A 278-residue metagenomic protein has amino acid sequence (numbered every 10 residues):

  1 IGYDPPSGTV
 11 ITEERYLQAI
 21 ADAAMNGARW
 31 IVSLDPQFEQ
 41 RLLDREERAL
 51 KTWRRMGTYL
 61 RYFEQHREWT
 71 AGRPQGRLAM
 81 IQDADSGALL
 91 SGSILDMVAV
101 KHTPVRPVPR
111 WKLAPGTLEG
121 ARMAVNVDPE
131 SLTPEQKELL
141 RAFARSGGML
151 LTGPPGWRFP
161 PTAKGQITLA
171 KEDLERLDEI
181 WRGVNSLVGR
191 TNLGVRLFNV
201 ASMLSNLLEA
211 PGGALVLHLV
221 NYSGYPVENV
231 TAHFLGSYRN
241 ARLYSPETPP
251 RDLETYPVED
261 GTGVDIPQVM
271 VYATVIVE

Functional and structural regions predicted by a protein language model:
I1-P104, P160-L208, V220-N221, Y225-V230 (+2 more regions): Hydrophobic targeting/anchoring helices
E68-Q75, L118-R122, E138-R145, L204-A210 (+4 more regions): Mature N-terminal, pre-catalytic/accessory segment of carbohydrate-active enzymes
I81, V108-R110, G153, L243-P246: Conserved beta-strand termini and adjacent loop/short-helix elements that scaffold enzyme active sites in alpha/beta
G87-T162, L253-E278: Helical hinge/lid and interdomain linker segments adjacent to catalytic or ligand-binding clefts that mediate domain
L215, E228-V230, T262: Structural beta-strand segments of beta-rich domains
V216, R242, G263-D265: General beta-strand recognition
H233-P250: Solvent-exposed beta-hairpin/edge-strand motifs
